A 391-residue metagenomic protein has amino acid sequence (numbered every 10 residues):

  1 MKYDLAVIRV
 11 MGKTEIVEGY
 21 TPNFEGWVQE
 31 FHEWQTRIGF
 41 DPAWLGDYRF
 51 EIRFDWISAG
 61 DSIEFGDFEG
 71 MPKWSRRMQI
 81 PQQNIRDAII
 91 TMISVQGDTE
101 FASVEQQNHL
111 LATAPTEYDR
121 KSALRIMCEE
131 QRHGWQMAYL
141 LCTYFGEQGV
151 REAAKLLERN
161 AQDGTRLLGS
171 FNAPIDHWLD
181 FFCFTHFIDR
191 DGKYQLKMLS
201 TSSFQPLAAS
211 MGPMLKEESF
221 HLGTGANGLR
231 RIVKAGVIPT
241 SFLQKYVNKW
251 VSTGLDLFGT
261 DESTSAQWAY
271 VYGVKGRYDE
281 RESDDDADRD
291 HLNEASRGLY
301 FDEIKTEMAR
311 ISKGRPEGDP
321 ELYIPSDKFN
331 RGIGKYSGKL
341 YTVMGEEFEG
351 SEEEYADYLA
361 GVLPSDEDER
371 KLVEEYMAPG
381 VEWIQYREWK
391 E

Functional and structural regions predicted by a protein language model:
M1-K121, T143-I175, F258-E391: Terminal targeting/low-complexity segments that flank the catalytic cores of oxidoreductases
E100, Q107, M137, K193-L196 (+1 more regions): Non-transmembrane amphipathic alpha-helical segments
L110-A114, L199-S200, I232: Secondary-structure edge/capping motif, primarily at the C-terminal ends of alpha-helices and the immediately following
K121-R125, A209-G212, S241: Short, charged, amphipathic alpha-helical segments
I126-R132, L140: A generic, well-ordered mixed alpha/beta core segment in the N-terminal half of proteins
H133-G134, H221: Short alpha-helical functional segments enriched in proximate histidine and acidic residues
G146-G223, Q244-V274: Active-site-proximal alpha-helical scaffolds that flank and shape metal-associated catalytic sites
N227-V247, V251: Solvent-exposed, charged amphipathic helical/linker segments at domain boundaries
